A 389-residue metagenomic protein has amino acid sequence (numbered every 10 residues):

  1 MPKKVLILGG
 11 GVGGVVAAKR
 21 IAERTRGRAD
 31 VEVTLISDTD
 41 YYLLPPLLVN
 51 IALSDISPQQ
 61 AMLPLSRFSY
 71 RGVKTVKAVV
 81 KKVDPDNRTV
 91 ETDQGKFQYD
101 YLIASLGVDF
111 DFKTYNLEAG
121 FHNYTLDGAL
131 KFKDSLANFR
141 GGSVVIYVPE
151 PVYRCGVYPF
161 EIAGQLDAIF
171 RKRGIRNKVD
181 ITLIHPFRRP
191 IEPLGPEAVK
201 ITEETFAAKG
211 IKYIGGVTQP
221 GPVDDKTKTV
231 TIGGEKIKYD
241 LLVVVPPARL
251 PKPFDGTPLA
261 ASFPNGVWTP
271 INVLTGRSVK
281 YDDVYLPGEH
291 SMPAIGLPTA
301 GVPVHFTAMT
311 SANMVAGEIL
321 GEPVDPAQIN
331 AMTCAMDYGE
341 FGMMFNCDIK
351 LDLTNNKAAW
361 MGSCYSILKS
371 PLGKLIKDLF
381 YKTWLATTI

Functional and structural regions predicted by a protein language model:
M1-K4, V73-E161, Q165-G174, V243: FAD-binding core/adjacent interface of flavoenzyme oxidoreductases
P2-G72, E150-P193: Beta1-alpha1 glycine-rich phosphate/pyrophosphate-binding loop at the start of Rossmann-like nucleotide-binding domains
G27-T34, V73-D86, V90, R171-V267 (+1 more regions): A Rossmann-like FAD-binding core segment of flavoenzymes
L117-R140, K236-P303: FAD-site-proximal beta/loop scaffold in flavoenzymes
R154-F170, L297, G301-M309, G339-D348: Short, electropositive alpha-helical surface patch
H290-N330, A335: A conserved FAD-binding loop/helix module that cradles the flavin
M343-I389: C-terminal auxiliary extensions adjacent to catalytic cores
